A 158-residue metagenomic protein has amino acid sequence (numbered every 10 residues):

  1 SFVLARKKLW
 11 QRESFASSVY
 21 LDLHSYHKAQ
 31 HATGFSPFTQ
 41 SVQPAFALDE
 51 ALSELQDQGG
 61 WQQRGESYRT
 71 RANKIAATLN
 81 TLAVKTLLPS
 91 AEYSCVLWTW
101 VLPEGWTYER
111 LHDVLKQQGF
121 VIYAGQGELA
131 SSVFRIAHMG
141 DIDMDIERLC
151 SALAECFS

Functional and structural regions predicted by a protein language model:
S1-A77: Active-site C-terminal subdomain of aminotransferase-like
A5, W100-E104, H138-G140: Short beta-strand-to-loop capping motifs
L9-R12, G105-T107, D143: Short, acidic Gly/Pro/Ser/Thr-rich loop/turn segments
L52-Q56, A72, L79, A83 (+2 more regions): Structural signal for hydrophobic packing residues in well-ordered secondary-structure cores of soluble enzyme domains
A83-L88, F120-G125: A short linear hydrophobic-aromatic micro-motif
K85-L115: Conserved PLP-binding catalytic core of the aspartate aminotransferase-like
R110-Q118, L149-A154: Short amphipathic alpha-helices in soluble, non-transmembrane regions that often serve as interface/regulatory elements
E128, S132-S158: PLP-dependent enzyme catalytic core of the Aspartate aminotransferase-like
